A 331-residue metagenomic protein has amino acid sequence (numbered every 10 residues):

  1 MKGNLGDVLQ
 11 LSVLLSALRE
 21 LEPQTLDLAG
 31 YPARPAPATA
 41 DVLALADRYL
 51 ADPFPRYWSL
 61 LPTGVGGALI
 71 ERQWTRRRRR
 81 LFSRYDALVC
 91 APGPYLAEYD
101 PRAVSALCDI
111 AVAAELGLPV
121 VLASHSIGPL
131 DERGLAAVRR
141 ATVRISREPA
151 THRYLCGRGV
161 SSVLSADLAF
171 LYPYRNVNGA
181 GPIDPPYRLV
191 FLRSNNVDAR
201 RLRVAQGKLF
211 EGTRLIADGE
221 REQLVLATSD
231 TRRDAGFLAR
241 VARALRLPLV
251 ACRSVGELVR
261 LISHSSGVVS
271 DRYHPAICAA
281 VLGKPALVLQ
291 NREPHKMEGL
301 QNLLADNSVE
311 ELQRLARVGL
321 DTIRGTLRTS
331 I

Functional and structural regions predicted by a protein language model:
M1-I331: Active-site anion-handling motifs in enzyme catalytic cores
